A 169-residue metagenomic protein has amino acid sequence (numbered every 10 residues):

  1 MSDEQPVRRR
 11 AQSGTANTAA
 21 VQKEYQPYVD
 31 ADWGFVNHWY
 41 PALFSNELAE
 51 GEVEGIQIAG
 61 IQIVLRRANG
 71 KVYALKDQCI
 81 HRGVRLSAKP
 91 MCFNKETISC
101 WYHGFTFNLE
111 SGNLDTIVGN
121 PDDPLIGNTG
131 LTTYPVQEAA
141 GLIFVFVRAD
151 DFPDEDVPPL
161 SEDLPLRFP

Functional and structural regions predicted by a protein language model:
S2-A59: Zn-dependent metallo-beta-lactamase
V7, F44-R167: Rieske [2Fe-2S] iron-sulfur-binding domain
